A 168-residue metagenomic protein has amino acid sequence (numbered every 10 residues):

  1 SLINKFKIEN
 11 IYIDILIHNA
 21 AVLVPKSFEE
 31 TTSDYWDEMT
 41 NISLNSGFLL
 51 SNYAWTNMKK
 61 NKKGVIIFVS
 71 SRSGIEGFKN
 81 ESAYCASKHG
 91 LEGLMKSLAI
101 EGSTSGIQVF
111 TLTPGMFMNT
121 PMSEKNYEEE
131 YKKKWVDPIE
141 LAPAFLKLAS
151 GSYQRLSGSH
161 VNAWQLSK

Functional and structural regions predicted by a protein language model:
N19-V24: Conserved NAD(P)H cofactor-binding loop of Rossmann-fold oxidoreductase domains
S27-F28, Y35-T40: Substrate-binding pocket helix/loop in short-chain dehydrogenase/reductase
E29, E76-S82, T104: Active-site loop immediately N-terminal to the catalytic Tyr-X3-Lys motif of short-chain dehydrogenase/reductase
S51, S87: Active-site helix of classical SDR
S71: Residue(s) in the substrate-gating loop at a strand-loop-helix junction that position the organic substrate next
E76, S97-I107, S152: Active-site-adjacent segment of SDR/Rossmann-fold oxidoreductases
T104, T111-L112, E130-K168: C-terminal helical subdomain
